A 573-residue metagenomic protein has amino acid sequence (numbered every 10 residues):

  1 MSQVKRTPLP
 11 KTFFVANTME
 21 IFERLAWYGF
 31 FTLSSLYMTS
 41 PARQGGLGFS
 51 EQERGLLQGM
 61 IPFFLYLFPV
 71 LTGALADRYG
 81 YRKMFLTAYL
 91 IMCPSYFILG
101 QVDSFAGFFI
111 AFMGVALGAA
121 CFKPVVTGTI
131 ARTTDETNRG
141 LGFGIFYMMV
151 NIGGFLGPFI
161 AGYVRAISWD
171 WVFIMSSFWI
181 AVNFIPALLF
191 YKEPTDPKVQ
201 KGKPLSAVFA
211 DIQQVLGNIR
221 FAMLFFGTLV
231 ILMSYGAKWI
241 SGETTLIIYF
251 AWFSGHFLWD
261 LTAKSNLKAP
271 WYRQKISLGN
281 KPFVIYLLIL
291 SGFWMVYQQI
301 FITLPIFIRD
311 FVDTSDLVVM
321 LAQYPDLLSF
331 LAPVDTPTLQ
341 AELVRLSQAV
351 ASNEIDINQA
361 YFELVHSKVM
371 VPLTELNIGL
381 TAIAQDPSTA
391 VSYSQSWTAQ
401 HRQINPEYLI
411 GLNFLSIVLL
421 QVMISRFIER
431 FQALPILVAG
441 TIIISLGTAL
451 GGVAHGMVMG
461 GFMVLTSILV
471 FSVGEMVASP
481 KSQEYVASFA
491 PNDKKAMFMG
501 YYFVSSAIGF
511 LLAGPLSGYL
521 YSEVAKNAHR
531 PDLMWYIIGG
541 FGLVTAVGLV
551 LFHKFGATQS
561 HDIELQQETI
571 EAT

Functional and structural regions predicted by a protein language model:
T32-E53, I302-I404: Short amphipathic helix-loop junctions that connect adjacent transmembrane helices in Major Facilitator Superfamily/SLC
L56-A74, G411-I424: Central cavity-lining transmembrane alpha-helices of secondary-active solute carriers, predominantly the Major
G80, Q101-A106, D135, Q432 (+1 more regions): Helix-breaking motifs and short loop linkers at transmembrane-helix boundaries and internal kinks in secondary membrane
L90-S104, I442-M457: C-terminal ends and interior cores of transmembrane alpha-helices in multi-pass membrane transporters/permeases
C121-T134, M476-P491: Intracellular juxtamembrane helix-capping segments at the cytosolic ends of symmetry-related transmembrane helices
G140-F159, R165, I180, Y502-G514: Glycine-rich segments within core transmembrane alpha-helices of 12-TM secondary carriers
W171-L189, T245-F253, P531-L551: Symmetry-related core transmembrane helices of the 12-TM Major Facilitator Superfamily/SLC fold
